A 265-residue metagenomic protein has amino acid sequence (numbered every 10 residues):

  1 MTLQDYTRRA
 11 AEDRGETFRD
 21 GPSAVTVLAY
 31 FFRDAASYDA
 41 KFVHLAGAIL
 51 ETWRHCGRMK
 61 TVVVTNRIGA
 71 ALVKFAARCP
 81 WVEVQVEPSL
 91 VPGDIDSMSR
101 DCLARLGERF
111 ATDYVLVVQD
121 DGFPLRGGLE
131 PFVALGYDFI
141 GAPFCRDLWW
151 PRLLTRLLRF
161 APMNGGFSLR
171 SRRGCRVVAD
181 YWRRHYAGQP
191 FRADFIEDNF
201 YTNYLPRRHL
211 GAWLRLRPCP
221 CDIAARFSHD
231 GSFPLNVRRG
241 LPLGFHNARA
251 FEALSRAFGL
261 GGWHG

Functional and structural regions predicted by a protein language model:
M1-G47: N-proximal low-complexity "stem/linker" segments adjacent to membrane-targeting elements
A29-R33, V63-R67, G141: Short beta-strand/turn micro-motifs composed of small residues that flank or help shape donor/cofactor-binding pockets
S37-F42, R67-F75, L129: Short, charged/polar "capping" segments at the starts of alpha-helices and the immediately preceding loops
A46-M59: Short, acidic, metal-binding catalytic loop of nucleotide-sugar glycosyltransferases
V64-D113: Active-site-proximal specificity loops/subdomain of glycosyltransferases
T112-P124: Short beta-strand-to-loop acidic/aromatic patch adjacent to the donor-nucleotide binding site
F123-L157: Conserved donor-nucleotide/metal-binding helix-loop-beta segment in metal-dependent transferases, i.e., the alpha-helix
P162-G265: Catalytic core and acceptor-binding pocket of nucleotide-sugar-dependent glycosyltransferases
